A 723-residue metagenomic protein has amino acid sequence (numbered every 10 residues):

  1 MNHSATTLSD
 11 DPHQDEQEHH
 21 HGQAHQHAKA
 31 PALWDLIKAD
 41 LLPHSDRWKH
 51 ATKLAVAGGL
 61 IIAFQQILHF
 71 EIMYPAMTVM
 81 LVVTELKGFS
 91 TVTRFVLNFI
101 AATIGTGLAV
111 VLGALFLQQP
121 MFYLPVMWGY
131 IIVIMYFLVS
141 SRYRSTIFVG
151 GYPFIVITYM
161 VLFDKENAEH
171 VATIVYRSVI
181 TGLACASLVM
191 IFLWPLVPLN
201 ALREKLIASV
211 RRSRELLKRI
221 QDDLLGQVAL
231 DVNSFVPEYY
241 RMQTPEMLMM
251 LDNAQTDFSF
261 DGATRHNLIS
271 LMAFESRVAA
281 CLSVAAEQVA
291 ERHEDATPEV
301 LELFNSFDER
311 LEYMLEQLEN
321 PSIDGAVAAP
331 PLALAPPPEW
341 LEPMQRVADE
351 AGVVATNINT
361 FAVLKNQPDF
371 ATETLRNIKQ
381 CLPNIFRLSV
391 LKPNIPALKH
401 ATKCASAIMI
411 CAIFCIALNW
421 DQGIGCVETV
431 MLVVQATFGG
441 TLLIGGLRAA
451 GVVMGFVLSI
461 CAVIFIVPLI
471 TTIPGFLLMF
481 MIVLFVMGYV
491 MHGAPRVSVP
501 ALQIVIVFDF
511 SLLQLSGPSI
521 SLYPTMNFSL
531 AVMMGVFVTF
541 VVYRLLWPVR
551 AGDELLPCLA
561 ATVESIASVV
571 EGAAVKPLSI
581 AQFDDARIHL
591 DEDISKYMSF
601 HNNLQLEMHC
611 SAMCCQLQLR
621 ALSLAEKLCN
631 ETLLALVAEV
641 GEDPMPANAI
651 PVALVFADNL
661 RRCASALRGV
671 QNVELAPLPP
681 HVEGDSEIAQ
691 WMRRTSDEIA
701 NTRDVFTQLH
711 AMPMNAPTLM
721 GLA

Functional and structural regions predicted by a protein language model:
M1-S259, A263, M344-V347, T356-M613 (+1 more regions): A transmembrane helix-and-boundary motif of multi-pass membrane transporters/channels
K53, F148, L271, Q618-A621: Alpha-helical transmembrane segments of integral membrane proteins
T78, L86, S90, Y159 (+10 more regions): Alpha-helix boundary/capping detector
S209-L224, V228, L268-Q380, L624-A723: Soluble C-terminal extramembrane regulatory/interaction domains of multi-pass membrane proteins
L230-Y239, G262-I269, T297-N305, A581-I588 (+2 more regions): Short, charged, amphipathic alpha-helical segments
Y597, L606-L636: Active-site segments that bind and position negatively charged phosphate/pyrophosphate groups
